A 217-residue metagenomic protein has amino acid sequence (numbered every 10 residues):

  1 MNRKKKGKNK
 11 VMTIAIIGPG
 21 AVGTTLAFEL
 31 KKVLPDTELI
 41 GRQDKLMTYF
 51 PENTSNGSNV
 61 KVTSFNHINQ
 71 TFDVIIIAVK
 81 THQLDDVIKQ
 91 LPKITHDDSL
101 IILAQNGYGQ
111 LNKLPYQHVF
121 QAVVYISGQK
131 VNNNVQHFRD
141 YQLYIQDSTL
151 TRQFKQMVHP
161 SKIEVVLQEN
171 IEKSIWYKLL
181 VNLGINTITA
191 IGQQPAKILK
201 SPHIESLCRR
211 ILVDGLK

Functional and structural regions predicted by a protein language model:
N2-V60, M157: NAD(P)+-binding Rossmann beta1-loop-alpha1 motif at the extreme N-terminus of oxidoreductases
M12, D73, D140: Nucleotide donor/acceptor-binding cores
I14, P35-T37, I101, V119-F120 (+1 more regions): Hydrophobic anchor at the start of a short beta-strand that flanks the dinucleotide cofactor-binding loop
L26, M47-N134: Rossmann-like NAD(P)(H) cofactor-binding subdomain of soluble oxidoreductases
L91, V158, D214-G215: Hydrophobic alpha-helical packing residues
A104-K178, G184: Rossmann-fold dinucleotide-binding core
E172-L216: Active-site-proximal catalytic alpha-helix in oxidoreductases
